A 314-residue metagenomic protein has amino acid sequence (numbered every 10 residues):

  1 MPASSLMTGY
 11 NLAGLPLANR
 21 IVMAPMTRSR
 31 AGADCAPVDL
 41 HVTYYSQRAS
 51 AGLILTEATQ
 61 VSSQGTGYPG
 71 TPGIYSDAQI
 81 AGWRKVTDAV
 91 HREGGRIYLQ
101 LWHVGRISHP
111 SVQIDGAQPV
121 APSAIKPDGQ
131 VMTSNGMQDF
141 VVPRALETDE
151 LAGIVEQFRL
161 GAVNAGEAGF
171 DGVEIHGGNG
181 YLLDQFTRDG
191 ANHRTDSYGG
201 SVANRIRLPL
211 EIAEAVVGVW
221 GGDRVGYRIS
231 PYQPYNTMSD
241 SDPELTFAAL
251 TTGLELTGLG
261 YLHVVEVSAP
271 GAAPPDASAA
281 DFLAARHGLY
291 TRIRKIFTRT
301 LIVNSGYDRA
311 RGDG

Functional and structural regions predicted by a protein language model:
M1-G314: Flavin-dependent oxidoreductase catalytic cores
